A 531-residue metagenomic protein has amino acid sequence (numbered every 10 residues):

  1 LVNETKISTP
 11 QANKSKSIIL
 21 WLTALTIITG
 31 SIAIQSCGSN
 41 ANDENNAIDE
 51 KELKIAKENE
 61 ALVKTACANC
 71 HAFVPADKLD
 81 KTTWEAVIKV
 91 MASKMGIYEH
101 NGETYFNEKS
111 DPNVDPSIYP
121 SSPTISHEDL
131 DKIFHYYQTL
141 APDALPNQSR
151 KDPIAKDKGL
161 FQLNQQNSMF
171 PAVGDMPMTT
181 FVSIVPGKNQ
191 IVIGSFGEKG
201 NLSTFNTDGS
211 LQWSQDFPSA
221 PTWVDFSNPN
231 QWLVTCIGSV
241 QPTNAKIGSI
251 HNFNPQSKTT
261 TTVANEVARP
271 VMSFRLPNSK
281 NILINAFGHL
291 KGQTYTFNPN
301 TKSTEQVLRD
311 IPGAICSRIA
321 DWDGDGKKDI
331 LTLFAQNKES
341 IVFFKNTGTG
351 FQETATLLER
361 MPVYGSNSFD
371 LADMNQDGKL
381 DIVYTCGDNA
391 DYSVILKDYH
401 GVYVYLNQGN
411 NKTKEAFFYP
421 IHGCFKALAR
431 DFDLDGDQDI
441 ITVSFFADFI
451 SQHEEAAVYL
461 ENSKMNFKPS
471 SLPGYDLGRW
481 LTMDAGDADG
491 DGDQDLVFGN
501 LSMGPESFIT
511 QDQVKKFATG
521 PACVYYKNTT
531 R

Functional and structural regions predicted by a protein language model:
L1-S15: N-terminal secretory signal peptides that target proteins for export/translocation
K16-I28: Sec-dependent N-terminal signal peptides
S31, A61-K64: Processing junctions and N-termini across compartments
A33-S36: C-terminal motif of bacterial Sec signal peptides marking the signal peptidase cleavage site
S39-N40, L501: Intrinsically disordered, compositionally biased low-complexity regions
A41-A61: Electrostatic cytochrome c docking/interface patches
I48-I55, A66-R531: Beta-propeller-forming repeat regions
